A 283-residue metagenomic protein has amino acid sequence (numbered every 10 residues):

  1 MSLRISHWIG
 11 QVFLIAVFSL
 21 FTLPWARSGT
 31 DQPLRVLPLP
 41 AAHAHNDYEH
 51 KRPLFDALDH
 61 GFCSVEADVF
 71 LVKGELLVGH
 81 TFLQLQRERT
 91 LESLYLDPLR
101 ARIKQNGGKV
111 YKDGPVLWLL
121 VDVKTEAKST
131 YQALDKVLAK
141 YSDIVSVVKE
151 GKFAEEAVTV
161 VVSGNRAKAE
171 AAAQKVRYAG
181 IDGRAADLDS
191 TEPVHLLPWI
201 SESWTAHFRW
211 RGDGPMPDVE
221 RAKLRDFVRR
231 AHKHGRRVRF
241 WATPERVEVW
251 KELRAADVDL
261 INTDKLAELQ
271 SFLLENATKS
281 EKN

Functional and structural regions predicted by a protein language model:
M1-W8: N-terminal secretory signal peptides that target proteins for export/translocation
G10-T22: Bacterial N-terminal signal peptides
R27-L39, D56-C63, F70-N283: Catalytic cores of phosphodiester-bond hydrolases, prominently lipid phosphodiesterases
A41-A44, Y48, L260: Short N-terminal micro-motifs specific to bacterial/archaeal maturation and metal-cluster initiation sites
H45-H50, A242-R246: Glycine-rich beta-to-alpha transition loops that act as phosphate-gripper elements at the mouths of alpha/beta enzyme
P53: Short, basic/aromatic recognition patches
